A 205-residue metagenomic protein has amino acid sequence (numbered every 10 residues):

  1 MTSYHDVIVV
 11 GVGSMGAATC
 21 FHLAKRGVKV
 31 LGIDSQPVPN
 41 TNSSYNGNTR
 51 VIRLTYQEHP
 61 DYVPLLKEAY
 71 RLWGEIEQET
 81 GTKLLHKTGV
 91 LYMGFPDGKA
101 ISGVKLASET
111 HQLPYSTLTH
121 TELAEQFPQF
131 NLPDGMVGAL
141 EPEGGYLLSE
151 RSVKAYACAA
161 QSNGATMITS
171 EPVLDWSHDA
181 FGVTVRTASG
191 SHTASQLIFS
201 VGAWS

Functional and structural regions predicted by a protein language model:
T2-M15, L31: Beta1/beta-strand and adjacent pyrophosphate-binding region of the FAD-binding site in flavoprotein oxidoreductases
V12, F95, V201-G202: Glycine-rich, N-terminal phosphate-binding loop of Rossmann-like dinucleotide-binding domains
M15, V38, W204: Conserved Rossmann-like nucleotide-cofactor binding loop
C20, A24, A159: Gly/Ala-rich phosphate-binding loop of Rossmann-like dinucleotide-binding domains, activating on the conserved
A24-Y45: Glycine-rich FAD pyrophosphate-binding loop
T49-Q126: Dinucleotide-binding Rossmann-like beta1-alpha1 core, especially the glycine-rich loop that anchors the ADP
Y56, G202-A203: Short glycine-/small-residue-rich Rossmann-like dinucleotide-binding loops
L140-Q196, S200-V201: Helical element adjacent to the flavin cofactor pocket in flavoenzyme catalytic cores
